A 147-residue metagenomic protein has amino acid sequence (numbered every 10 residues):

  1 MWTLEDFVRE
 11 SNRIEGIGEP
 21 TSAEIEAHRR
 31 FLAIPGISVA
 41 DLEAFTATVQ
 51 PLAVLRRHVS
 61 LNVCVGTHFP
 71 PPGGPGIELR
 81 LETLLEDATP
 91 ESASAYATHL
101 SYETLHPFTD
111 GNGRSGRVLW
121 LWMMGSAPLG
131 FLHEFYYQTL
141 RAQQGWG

Functional and structural regions predicted by a protein language model:
M1-G147: FIC/Doc superfamily catalytic core
